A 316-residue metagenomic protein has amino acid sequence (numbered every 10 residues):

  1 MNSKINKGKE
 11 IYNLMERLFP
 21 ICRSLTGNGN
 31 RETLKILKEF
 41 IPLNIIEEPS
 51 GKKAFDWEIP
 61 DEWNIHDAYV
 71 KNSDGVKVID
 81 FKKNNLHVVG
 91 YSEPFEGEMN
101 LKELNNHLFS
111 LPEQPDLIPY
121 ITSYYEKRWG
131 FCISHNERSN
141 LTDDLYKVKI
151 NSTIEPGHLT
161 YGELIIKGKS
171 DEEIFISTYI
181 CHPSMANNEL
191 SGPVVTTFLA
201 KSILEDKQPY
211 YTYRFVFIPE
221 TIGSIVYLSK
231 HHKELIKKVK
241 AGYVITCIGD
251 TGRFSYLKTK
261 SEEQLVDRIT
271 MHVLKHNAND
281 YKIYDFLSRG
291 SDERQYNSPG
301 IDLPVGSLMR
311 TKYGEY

Functional and structural regions predicted by a protein language model:
M1-Y316: N-terminal hydrophobic/helix-forming segments and targeting peptides
